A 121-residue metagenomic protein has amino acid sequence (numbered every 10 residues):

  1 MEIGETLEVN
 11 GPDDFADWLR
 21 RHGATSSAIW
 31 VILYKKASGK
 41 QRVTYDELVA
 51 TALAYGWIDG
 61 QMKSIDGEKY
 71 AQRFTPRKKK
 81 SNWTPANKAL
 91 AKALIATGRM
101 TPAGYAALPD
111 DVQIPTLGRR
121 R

Functional and structural regions predicted by a protein language model:
M1-R121: Charge-dense, helix-prone N-terminal extensions
